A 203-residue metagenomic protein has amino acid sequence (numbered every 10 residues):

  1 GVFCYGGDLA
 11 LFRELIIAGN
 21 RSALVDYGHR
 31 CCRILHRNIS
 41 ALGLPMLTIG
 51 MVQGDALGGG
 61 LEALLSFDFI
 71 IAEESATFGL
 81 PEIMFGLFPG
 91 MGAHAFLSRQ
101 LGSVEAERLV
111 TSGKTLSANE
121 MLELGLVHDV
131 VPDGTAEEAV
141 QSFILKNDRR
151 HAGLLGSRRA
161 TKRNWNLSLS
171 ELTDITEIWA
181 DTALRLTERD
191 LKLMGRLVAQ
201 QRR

Functional and structural regions predicted by a protein language model:
G1-N20, R33-I49, E73-T77: A structural preference for short, pocket-lining loop segments at secondary-structure junctions
N20-Y27, A136, S168: Residue-level preference for long, well-ordered alpha-helices that form the structural scaffold of enzyme catalytic
V25, C32, G58, T115: Glycine-rich phosphate-binding loop at the start of an alpha helix
C32-H36, S98, E107, Q141 (+1 more regions): Predominant activation on well-ordered alpha-helical scaffold segments within soluble catalytic domains
S40-D55, S66-T77, M84, F88-H151: Crotonase-fold acyl-CoA enzyme core
L61: Short glycine/serine-rich donor-binding loops of glycosyltransferases
G134, S142, K146-R203: C-terminal alpha-helix plus adjacent terminal tail
